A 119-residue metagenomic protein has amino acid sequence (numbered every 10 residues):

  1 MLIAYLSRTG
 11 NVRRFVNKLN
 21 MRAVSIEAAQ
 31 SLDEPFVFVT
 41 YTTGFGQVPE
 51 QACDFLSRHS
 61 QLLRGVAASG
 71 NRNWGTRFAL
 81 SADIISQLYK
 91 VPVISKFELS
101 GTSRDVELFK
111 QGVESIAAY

Functional and structural regions predicted by a protein language model:
M1-A23: Short, charged N-terminal beta->alpha structural module
R8, R14, L32-Y119: FMN-binding flavodoxin-like domain, especially the glycine-rich phosphate-binding loop
R22-S25, L62: A generic structural motif
V24-D33: Short acidic low-complexity segments
